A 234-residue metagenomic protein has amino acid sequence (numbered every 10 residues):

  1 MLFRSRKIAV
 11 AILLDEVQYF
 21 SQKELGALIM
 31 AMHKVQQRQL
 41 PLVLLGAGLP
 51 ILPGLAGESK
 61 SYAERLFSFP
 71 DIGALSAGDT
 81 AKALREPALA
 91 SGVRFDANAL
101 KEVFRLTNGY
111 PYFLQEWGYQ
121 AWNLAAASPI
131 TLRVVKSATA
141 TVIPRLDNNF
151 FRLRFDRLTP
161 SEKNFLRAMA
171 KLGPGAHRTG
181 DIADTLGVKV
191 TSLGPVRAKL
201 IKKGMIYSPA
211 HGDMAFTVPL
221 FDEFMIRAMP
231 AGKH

Functional and structural regions predicted by a protein language model:
M1-P50, G57-S61: Conserved Walker B catalytic segment
D15, I72, V103, Y110 (+2 more regions): Conserved RecA-like P-loop NTPase ATPase core
Q22-I29, A81, Q115, E162 (+1 more regions): Conserved strand-to-helix beginnings and helix N-cap segments that scaffold or border functional pockets
A27-A31, L84, V103: Structural preference for long, well-ordered alpha-helical segments in enzyme cores
M30, Q120, K199-K202: Alpha-helical DNA-recognition elements
S68-D79: Conserved AAA+ ATPase "SRH/arginine-finger" region at the nucleotide-binding site
R85-N149: Amphipathic alpha-helical "lid/sensor" segments that cap RecA-like P-loop NTPase cores
N98, P144-H234: C-terminal leucine-rich, beta-strand-based interaction scaffolds used for sensing/assembly
